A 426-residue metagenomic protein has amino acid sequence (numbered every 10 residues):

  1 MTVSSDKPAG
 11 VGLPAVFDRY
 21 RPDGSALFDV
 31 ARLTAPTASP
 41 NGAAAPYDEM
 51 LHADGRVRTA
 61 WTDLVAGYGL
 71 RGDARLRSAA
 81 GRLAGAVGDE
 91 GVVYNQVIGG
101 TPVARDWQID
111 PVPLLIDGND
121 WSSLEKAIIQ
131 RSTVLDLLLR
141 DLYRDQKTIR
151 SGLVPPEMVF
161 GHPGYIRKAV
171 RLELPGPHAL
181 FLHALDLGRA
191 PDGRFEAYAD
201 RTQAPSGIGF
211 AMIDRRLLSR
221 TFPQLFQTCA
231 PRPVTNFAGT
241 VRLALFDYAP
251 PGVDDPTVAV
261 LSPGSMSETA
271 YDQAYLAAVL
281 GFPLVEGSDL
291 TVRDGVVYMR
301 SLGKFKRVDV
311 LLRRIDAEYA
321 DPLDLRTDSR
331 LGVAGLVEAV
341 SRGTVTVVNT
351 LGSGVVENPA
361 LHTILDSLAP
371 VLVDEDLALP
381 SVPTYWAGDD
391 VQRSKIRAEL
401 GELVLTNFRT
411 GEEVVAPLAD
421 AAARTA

Functional and structural regions predicted by a protein language model:
M1-A426: Preference for protein termini
